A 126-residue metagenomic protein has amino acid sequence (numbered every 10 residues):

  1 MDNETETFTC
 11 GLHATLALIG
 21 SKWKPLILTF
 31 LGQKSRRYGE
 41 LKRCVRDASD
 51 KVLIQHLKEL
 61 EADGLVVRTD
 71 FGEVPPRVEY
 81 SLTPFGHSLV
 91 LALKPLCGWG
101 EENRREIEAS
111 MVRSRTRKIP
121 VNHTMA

Functional and structural regions predicted by a protein language model:
M1-T7, A62, V67, P84-A126: C-terminal regulatory/oligomerization modules of transcriptional regulators
E6-V52, E73, E79, H87 (+1 more regions): N-terminal helix-turn-helix DNA-binding core of bacterial DNA-binding proteins
K42, D70, L93: Short, flexible helix/strand-to-coil boundary loops that buttress conserved ligand/catalytic motifs in alpha/beta
L53, L57-L60: Basic amphipathic alpha-helical segments that dock to polyanions
E61-S81: Beta-hairpin "wing" of winged helix-turn-helix
